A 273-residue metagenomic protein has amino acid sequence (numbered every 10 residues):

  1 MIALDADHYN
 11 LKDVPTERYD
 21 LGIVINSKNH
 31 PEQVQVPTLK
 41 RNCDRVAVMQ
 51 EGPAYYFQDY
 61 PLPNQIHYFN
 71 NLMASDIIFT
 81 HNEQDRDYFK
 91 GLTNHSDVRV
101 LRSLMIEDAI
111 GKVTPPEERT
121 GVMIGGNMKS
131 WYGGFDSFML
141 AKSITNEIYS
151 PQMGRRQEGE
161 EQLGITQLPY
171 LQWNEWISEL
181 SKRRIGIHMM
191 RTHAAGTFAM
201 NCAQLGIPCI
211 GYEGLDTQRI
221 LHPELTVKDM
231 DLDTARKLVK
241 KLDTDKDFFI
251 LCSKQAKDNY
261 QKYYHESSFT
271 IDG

Functional and structural regions predicted by a protein language model:
A3-Y88: Extended catalytic core of nucleotide-activated donor transferases of GT-like folds
D76-K90, N94-G111: Donor nucleotide-sugar binding/catalytic pocket of nucleotide-sugar-dependent glycosyltransferases
I106-W173: Conserved catalytic-core segment of nucleotide-activated headgroup transferases in glycan assembly
I165-L180, H193-A195: Conserved active-site histidine-acidic residue motif and adjacent donor-binding/catalytic loop of glycosyltransferases
I177, A199-L205, Q218: Short alpha-helical segment that forms part of, or immediately flanks, the ligand-binding pocket in carbohydrate-active
S181-A194, I207: Acidic donor-binding loop of glycosyltransferase active sites
Q218-K240: Change "using UDP/GDP/dTDP sugars" to "using nucleotide sugars
D233, T244-G273: A charged, aromatic-enriched C-terminal amphipathic alpha-helix characteristic of glycosyltransferases across folds
